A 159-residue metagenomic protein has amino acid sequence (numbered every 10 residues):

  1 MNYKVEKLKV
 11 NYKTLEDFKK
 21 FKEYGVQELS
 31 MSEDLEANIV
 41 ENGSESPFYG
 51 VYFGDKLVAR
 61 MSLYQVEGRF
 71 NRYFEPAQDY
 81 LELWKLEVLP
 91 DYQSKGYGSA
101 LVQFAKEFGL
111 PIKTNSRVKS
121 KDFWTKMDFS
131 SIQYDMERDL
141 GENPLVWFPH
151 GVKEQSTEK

Functional and structural regions predicted by a protein language model:
M1-V40, G50-F53: Short amphipathic alpha-helix that is part of the acyltransferase structural core
E28-K85, Q93, M136-N143: Conserved acyl-donor/pantetheine-binding loop and adjacent beta-alpha core of acyl/acetyltransferases and related
W84, L89, R117: Residue-level recognition of the GNAT/N-acetyltransferase active site
V88-P90, S94-E107: Conserved acetyl-CoA-binding loop-helix of GNAT-fold acetyltransferases
V102, E107-K119: Conserved GNAT acetyl-CoA-binding A-motif
R117-V118, E137-K159: C-terminal "cap" of GNAT-fold acetyltransferases
M127-D135: Conserved acetyl-CoA-binding loop of GNAT-fold acetyltransferases
